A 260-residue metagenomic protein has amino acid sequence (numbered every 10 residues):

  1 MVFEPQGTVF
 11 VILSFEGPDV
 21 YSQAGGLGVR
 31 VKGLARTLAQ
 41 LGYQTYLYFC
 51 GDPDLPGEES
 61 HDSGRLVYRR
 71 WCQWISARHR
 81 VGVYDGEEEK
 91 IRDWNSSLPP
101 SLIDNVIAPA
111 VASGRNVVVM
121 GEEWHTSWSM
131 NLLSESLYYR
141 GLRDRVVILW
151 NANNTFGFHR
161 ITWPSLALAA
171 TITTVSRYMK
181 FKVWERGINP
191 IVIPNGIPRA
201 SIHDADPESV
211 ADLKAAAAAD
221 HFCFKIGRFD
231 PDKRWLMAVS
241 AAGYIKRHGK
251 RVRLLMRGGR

Functional and structural regions predicted by a protein language model:
M1-F10, T37-V117: A conserved catalytic-core segment of Leloir-type glycosyltransferases
E16-K32, K233: A short, glycine/small-residue-rich beta-strand->loop->alpha-helix junction that serves as a flexible
G121-T126: Short His-centered aromatic/hydrophobic patch
S136, W235-R251: Short hydrophobic signal-anchor/transmembrane segments that target glycosyltransferases and glycosylation machinery
L142, W150, F158-T171: A conserved, positively charged/aromatic
R160-I161, W184, I197-K214, A219: Acidic anion/phosphate-binding donor-loop and adjacent secondary structure in glycosyltransferase catalytic cores
Y178, G196-I197: Carbohydrate-associated surface elements
K214-K233, V239-A242, L255-R257: Conserved donor-binding/catalytic core segment of Leloir-type glycosyltransferases
